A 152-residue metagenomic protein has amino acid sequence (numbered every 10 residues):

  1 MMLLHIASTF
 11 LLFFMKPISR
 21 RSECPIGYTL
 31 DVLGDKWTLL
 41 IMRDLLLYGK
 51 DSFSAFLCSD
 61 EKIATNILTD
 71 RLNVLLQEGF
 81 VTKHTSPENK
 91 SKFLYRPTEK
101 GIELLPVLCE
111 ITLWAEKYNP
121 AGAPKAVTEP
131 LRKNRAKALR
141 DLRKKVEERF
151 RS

Functional and structural regions predicted by a protein language model:
M1-M15, P106-S152: C-terminal regulatory/oligomerization modules of transcriptional regulators
T9-L30: Short, Lys/Arg-enriched N-terminal segment that forms or immediately precedes the first helix of a structured domain
C24-A64: N-terminal helix-turn-helix DNA-binding core of bacterial DNA-binding proteins
I26, D35-D44, L76-G79, F93-Y95 (+1 more regions): A general secondary-structure boundary signal
G34, P87-E110: Basic, amphipathic "hinge/linker" alpha-helix immediately C-terminal to the N-terminal HTH DNA-binding motif
S54, N73, F93: Residues within the helices of the helix-turn-helix
S59-K90: Canonical helix-turn-helix DNA-binding module
